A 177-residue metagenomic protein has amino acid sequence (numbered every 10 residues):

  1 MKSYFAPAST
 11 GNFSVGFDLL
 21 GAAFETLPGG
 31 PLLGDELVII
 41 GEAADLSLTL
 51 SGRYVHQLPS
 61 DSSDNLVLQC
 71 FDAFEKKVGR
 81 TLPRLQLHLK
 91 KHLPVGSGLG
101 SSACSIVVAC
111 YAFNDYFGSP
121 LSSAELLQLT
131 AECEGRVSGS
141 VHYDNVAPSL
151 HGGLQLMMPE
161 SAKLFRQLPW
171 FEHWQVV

Functional and structural regions predicted by a protein language model:
M1-S97, D115, S119-L121, G152: ATP-binding N-lobe of GHMP and related small-molecule kinases
L27-G29, Y111-D115, M158, F165: Alpha-helix termini
H56-L58, I106, H173-W174: A short local loop/turn or secondary-structure capping micro-motif enriched for an aromatic residue
S97-C104, S140: Short helix-coil transition sites and intra-membrane helix breaks within transmembrane domains of multi-pass
C104-C133: Patatin-like phospholipase
S122-V177: ATP-dependent small-molecule kinase catalytic core of the GHMP/sugar-kinase superfamily and closely related
